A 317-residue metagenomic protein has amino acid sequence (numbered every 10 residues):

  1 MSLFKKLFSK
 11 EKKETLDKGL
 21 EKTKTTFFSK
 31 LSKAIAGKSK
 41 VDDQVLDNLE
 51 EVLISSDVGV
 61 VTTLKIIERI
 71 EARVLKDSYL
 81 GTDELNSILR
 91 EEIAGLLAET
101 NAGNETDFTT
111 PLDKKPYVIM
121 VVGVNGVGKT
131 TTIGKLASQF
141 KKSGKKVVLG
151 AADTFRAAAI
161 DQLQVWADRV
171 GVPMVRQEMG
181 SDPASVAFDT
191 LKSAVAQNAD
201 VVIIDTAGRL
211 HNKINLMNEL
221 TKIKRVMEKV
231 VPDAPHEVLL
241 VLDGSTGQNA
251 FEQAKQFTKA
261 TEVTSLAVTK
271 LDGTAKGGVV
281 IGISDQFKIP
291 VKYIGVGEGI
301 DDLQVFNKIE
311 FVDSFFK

Functional and structural regions predicted by a protein language model:
L3, E105-D107, L136, E252-Q253 (+1 more regions): Short beta-alpha junctions and helix-cap segments that line functional grooves
L3-K10, F28, I35-A36: Short, aromatic- and cysteine-enriched interfacial helices/patches that mediate contacts at lipid membranes
F4, K10-L16, E21: Switch/coupling subdomain of P-loop NTPase systems
D17, E21-A152, A159-M179, A187-V195 (+1 more regions): Primarily NTPase-proximal linker/entry elements flanking Walker-type ATP/GTP-binding cores
V60-T62, R156, D272, I300: Short hydrophobic/aromatic residue motifs in ordered secondary structure
D153-T154, G244: Residue-level signal for short, function-critical loop segments
Q162, D182-Q197, H211-K317: Conserved catalytic-core segment of NTP-binding enzymes
A207-R209: Short glycine-rich anion-binding loops that position phosphate/pyrophosphate groups of nucleotides and phosphorylated
